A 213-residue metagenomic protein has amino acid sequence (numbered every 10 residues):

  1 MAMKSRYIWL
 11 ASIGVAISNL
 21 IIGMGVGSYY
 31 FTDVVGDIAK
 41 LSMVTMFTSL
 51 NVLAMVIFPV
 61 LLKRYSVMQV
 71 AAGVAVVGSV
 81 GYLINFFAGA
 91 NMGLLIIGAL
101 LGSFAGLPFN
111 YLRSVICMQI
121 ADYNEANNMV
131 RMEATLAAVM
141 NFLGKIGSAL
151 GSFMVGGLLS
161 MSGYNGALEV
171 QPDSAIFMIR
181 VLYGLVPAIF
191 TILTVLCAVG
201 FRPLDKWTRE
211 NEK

Functional and structural regions predicted by a protein language model:
M1-K213: Membrane-embedded alpha-helical bundles of multi-pass transporters/translocases, especially carrier/permease families
